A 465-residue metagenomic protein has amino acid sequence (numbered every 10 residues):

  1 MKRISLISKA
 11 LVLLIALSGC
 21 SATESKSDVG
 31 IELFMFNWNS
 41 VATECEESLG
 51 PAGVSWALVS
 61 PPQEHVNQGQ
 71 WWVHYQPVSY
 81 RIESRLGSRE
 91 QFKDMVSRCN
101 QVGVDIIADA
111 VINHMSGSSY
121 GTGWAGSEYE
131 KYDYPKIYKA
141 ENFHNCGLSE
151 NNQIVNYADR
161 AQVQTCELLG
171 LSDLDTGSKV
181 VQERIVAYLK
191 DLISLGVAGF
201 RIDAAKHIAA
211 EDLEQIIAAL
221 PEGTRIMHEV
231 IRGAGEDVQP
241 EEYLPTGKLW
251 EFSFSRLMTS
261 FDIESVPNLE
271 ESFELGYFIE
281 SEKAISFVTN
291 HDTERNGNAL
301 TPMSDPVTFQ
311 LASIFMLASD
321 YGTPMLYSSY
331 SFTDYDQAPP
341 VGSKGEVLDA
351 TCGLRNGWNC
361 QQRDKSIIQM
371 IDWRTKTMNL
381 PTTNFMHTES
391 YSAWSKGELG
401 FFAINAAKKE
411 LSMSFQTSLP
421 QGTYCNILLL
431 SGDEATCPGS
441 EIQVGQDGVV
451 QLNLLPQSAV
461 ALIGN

Functional and structural regions predicted by a protein language model:
M1-A10: Bacterial N-terminal signal peptides that target proteins for export
T23-S40, L168-D173, G177-S178: Boundary/entry segment of secreted carbohydrate-active catalytic domains
K26-I31, E44-G50, V54-S55, P61-P77 (+5 more regions): Active-site-proximal helices and loops of the catalytic beta/alpha 8
D28, H65-S97, D133-D175: Aromatic- and acidic-residue-enriched carbohydrate-binding clefts of CAZyme catalytic domains
C166-K179, A209-I217, P221: Active-site cleft segment of glycoside hydrolase catalytic domains centered on the general acid/base Glu
T176-Y188: Alpha-helical scaffold elements lining the catalytic groove of polysaccharide deacetylases
